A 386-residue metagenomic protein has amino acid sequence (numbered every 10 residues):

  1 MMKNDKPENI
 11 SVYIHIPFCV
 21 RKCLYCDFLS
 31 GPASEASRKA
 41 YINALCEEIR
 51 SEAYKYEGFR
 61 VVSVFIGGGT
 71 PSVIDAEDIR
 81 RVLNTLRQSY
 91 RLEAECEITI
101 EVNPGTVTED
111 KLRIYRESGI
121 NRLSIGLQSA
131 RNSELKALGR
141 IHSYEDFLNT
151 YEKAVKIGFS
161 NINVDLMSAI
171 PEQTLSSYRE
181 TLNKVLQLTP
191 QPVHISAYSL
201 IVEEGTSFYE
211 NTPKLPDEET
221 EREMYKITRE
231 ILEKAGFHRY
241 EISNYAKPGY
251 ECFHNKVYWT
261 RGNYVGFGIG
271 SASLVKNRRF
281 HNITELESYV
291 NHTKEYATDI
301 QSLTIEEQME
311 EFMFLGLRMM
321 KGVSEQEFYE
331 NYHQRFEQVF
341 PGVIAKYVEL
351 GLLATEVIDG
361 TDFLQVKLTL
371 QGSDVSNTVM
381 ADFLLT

Functional and structural regions predicted by a protein language model:
N4-I10, S30-Y54, F59-Q334: C-terminal scaffold of the Radical SAM
V12-H15: Short active-site neighborhood of thiol/selenol oxidoreductases, capturing the structured segment around
P17-S30: Local cysteine-cluster metal-coordination motifs and their immediate loop/turn environment, predominantly Fe-S cluster
Q334-E349: Short amphipathic alpha-helical interaction segments
V348-G360: A short, conserved structural fragment
T361-T369: Minor-groove-contacting beta-hairpin "wing" of winged helix-turn-helix DNA-binding domains
Q371-T386: Short, amphipathic alpha-helical interaction segments positioned at domain boundaries
